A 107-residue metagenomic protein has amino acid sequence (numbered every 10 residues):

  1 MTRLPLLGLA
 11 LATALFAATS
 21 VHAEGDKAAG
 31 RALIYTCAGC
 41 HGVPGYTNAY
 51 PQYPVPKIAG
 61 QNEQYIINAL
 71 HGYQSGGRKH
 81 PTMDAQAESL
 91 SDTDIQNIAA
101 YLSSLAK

Functional and structural regions predicted by a protein language model:
M1-G8: Bacterial N-terminal signal peptides that target proteins for export
A14-I34, Y46, A106: Electrostatic cytochrome c docking/interface patches
R31, P44-Q74, D84-E88: Gly/Gly-Pro-rich "capping" loops immediately C-terminal to redox-active cysteine motifs in periplasmic/lumenal
Y35-V43, I98: The canonical Cys-X-X-Cys-His
C40-Y46, S103-S104: Detector for the c-type heme attachment site
Q64, Y73-R78, Q86-K107: C-terminal capping alpha-helices of c-type cytochrome domains
